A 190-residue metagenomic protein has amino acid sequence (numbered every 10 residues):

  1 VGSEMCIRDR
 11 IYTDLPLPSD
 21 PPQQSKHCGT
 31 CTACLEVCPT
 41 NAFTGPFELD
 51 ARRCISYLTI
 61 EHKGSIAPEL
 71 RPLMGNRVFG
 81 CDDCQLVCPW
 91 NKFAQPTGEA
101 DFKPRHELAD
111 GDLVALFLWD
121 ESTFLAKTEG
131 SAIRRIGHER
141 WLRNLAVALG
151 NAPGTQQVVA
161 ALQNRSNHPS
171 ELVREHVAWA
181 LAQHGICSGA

Functional and structural regions predicted by a protein language model:
V1-I7: Short, small-residue-biased leader/transition segments that mark boundaries at the very start of proteins
A33-Y57, R77-D101, A161: Iron-sulfur cluster-binding cysteine motifs and their immediate structural context in ferredoxin-like electron-transfer
P68-D101, A126-G130, R134, R140-W141 (+1 more regions): C-terminal amphipathic alpha-helical segment
F124-K127, G154-S166, I186-A190: Amphipathic alpha-helical scaffolding segments comprising HEAT/armadillo-like alpha-solenoid repeats
R134-I136, N164-L172: Short coil turns that connect the paired helices of HEAT/ARM alpha-solenoid repeats
W141, L172-R174: Positions within the helices of HEAT/ARM-like alpha-solenoid repeats
L145-A146, V177-A178: Conserved hydrophobic register position within alpha-solenoid helical repeats
